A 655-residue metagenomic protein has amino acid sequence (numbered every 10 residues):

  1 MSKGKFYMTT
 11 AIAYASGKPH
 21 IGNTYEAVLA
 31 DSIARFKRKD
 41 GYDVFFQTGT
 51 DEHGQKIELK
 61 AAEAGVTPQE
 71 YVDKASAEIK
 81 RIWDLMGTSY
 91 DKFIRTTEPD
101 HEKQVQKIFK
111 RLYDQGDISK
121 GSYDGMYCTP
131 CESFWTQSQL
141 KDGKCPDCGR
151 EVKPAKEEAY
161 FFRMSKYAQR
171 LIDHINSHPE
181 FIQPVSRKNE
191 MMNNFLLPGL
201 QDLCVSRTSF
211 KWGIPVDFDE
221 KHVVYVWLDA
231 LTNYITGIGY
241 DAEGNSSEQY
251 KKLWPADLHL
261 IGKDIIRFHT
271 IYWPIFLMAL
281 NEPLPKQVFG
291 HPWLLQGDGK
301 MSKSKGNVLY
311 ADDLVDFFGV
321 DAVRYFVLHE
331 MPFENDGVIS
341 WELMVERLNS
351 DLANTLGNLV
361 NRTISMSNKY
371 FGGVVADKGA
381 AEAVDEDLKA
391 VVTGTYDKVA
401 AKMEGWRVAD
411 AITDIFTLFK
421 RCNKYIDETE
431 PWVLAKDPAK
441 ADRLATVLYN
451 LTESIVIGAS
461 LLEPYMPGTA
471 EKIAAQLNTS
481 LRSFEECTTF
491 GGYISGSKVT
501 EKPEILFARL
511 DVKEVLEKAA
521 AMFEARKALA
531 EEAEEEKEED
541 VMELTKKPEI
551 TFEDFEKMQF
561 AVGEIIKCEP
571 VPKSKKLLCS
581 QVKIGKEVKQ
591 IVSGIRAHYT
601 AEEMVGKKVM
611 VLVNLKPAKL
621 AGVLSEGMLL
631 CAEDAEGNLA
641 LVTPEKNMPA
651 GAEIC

Functional and structural regions predicted by a protein language model:
M1-T48, D100-Q104, P154-K369, A411-I415: Structured secondary-structure scaffolds
S2-A75, I94-F109, D114, C131 (+6 more regions): N-terminal catalytic cores of NTP/NDP-binding nucleotidyl/phosphoryl-transfer enzymes
S76-D91: A glycine-rich helix N-cap at a beta->alpha junction
Q115-A168, I172: Cys/His-rich short segments
K120, L343-A381, V391-V499, L612: Helix-rich, typically C-terminal accessory recognition domains appended to large enzymatic cores
Q287-G290, A474-Q476, C579: Beta-strand segments within the central parallel beta-sheet cores of soluble alpha/beta enzyme folds
I473-D554: Intrinsic disorder at enzyme termini
E535-C655: Phosphate-backbone binding interfaces of nucleic-acid-interacting proteins
